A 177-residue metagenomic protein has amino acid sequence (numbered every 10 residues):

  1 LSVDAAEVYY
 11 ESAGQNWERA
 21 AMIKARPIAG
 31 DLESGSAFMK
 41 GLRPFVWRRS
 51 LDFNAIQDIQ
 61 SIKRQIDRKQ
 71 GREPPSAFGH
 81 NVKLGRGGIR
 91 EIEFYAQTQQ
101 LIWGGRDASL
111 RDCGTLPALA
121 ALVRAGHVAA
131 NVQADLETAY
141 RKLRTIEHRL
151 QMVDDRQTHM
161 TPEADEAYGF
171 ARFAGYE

Functional and structural regions predicted by a protein language model:
L1-E177: A nucleotide- and high-energy phosphate-metabolite-utilizing enzyme signature
